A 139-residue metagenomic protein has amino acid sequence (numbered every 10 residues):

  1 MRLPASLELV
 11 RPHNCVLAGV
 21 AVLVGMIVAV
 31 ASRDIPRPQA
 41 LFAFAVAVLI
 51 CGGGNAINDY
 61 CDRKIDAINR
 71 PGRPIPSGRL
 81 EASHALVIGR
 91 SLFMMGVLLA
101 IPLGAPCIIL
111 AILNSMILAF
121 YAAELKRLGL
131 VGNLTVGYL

Functional and structural regions predicted by a protein language model:
M1-G19, R63-V87, F120-Y138: Interhelical loop and helix-boundary elements at the membrane-water interface of polytopic inner-membrane proteins
L17, L23-I35, T135-L139: Long, highly hydrophobic alpha-helical transmembrane signal-anchor segments
V22-V30, G96-G104, L118-A122: Structural signal for membrane-spanning alpha-helices in multi-pass inner-membrane proteins, emphasizing helix cores
P36-A40, A105-A111, G129-N133: Short, aromatic-rich membrane-interface segments at the entry and exit of alpha-helical transmembrane domains
Q39-I50: Alpha-helical transmembrane segments
A45-V46, R63-I112: Multi-pass membrane catalytic core of lipid/isoprenoid biosynthesis enzymes
V48-I57, M116-A123: Transmembrane alpha-helical segments that form the membrane-embedded catalytic/substrate-channel core of multi-pass
A56-K64: Membrane-spanning helices that line or support transport/gating and their immediate boundary helices in channels
